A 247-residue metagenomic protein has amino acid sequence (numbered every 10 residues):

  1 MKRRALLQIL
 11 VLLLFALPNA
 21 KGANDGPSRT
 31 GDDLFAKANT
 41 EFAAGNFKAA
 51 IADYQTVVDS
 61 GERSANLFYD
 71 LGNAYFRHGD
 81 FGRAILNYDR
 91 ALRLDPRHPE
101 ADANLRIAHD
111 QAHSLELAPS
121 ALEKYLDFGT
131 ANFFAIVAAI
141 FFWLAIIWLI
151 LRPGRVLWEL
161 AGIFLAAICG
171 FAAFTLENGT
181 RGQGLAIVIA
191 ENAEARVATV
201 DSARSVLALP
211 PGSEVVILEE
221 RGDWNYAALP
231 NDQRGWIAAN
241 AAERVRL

Functional and structural regions predicted by a protein language model:
F81, W158, G162-A190, V197-V200 (+2 more regions): Boundary regions of SH3-family modules and the immediately adjacent low-complexity/disordered segments in eukaryotic
A112-R152: Membrane-embedded alpha-helical segments of integral membrane proteins
V197-P211, E219-E220: SH3/SH3-like (including bacterial SH3b) beta-barrel domains that bind proline-rich motifs or cell-wall ligands
